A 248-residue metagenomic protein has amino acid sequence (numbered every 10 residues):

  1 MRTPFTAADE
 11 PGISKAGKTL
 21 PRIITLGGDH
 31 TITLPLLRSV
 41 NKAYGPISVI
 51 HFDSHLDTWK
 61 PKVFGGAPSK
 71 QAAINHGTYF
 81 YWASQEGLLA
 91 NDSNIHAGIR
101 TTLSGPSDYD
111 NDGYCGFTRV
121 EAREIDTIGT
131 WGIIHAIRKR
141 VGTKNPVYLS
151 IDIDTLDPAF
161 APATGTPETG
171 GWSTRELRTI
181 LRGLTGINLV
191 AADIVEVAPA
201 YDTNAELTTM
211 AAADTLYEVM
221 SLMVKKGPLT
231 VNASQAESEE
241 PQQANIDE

Functional and structural regions predicted by a protein language model:
M1-E248: Conserved alpha-helical scaffold segments that buttress catalytic/binding sites
